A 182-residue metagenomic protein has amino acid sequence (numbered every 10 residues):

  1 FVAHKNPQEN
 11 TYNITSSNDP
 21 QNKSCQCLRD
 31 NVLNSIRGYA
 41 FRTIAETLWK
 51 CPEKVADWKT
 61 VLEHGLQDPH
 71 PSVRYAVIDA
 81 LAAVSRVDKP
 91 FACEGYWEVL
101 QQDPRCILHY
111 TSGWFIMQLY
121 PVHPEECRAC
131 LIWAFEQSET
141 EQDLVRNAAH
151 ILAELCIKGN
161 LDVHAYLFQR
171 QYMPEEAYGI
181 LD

Functional and structural regions predicted by a protein language model:
F1-D182: Non-catalytic all-alpha helical scaffold/repeat segments
